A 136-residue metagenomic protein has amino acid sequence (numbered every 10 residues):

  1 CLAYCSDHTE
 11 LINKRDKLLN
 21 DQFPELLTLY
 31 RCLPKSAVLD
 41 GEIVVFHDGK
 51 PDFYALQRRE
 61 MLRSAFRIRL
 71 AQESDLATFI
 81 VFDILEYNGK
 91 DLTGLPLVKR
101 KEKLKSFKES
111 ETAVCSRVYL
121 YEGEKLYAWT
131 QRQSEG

Functional and structural regions predicted by a protein language model:
C1-G136: Catalytic cores of nucleic-acid ligases and guanylyltransferases
